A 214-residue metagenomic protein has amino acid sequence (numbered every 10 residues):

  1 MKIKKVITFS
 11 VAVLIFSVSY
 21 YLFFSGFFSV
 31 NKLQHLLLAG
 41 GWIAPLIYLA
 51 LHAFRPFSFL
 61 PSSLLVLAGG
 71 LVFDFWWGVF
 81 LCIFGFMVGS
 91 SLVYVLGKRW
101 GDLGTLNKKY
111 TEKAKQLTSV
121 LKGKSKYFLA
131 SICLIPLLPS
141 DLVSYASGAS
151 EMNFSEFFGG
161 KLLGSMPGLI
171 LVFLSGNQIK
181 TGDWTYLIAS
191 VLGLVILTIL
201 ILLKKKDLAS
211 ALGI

Functional and structural regions predicted by a protein language model:
M1-S10, F16-A50, I83-L142, A149-S155 (+2 more regions): Membrane-interfacial helix-loop-helix
L49-V72, W76-G78, L137-S144, S165-L169: Transmembrane helix boundary and interhelical junction motifs in multipass membrane proteins
H52, F86-M87, S165, G193-V195: Residue-level recognition of pore/gate-forming positions within transmembrane alpha-helices of multi-pass
R55, A130-C133, K161: Hydrophobic residues within membrane-embedded alpha helices
V66, L81-C82, G159-G160, A189-S190: Hydrophobic core positions of alpha-helical segments in small-molecule transporters and transporter systems
L67, Y94, Y145, K161 (+1 more regions): Transmembrane alpha-helix boundary and packing residues in multipass membrane permease domains and related
V88-L92, L162-L171: Membrane-embedded alpha-helical segments of transport systems, primarily multispan ion/solute transporters
Y186-T198: Small-residue-rich transmembrane alpha-helices that serve as helix-helix interface/gating elements in multipass
